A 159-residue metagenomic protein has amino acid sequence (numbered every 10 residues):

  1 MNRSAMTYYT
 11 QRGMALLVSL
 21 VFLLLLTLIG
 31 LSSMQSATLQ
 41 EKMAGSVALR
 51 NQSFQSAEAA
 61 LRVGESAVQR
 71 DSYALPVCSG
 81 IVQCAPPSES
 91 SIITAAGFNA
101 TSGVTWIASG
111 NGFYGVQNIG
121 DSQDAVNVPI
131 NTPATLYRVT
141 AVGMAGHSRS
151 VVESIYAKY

Functional and structural regions predicted by a protein language model:
N2-Y159: Terminal alpha-helical segments
